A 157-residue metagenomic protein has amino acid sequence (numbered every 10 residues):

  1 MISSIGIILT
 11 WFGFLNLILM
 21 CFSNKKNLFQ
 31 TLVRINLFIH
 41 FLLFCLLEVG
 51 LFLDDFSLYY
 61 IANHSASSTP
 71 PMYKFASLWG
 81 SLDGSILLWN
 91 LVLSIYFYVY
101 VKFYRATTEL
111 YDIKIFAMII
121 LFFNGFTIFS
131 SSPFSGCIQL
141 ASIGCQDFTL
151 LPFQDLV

Functional and structural regions predicted by a protein language model:
M1-V157: Polytopic transmembrane helical bundles with strong interfacial aromatic enrichment
